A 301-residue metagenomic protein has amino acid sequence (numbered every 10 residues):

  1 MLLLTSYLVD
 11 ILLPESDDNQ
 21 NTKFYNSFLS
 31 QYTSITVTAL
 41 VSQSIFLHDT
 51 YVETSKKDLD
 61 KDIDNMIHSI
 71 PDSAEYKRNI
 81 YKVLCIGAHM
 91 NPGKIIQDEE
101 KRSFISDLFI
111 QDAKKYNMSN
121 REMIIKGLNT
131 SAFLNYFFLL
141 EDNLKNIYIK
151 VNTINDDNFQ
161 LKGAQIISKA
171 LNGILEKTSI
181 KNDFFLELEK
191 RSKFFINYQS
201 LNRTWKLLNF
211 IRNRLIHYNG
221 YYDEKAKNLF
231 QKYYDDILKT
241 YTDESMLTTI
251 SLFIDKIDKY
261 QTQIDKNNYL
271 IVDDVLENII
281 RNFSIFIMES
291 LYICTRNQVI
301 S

Functional and structural regions predicted by a protein language model:
M1-L134, D142-L144, S192, N202-R203 (+1 more regions): Extended intrinsically disordered or low-complexity regions, especially N/C-terminal cytosolic tails and loops, rather
L140-N155, I216-D223, L291-V299: Long, hydrophobic, amphipathic alpha-helical segments used as structural scaffolds
L144-K206, H217-Y218: Short non-catalytic regulatory patches outside canonical folded cores
N158-G163, G220, E224-K227, Y234 (+1 more regions): A sequence-level detector of short, solvent-exposed, charge-rich linear segments
S200-F230: Histidine-centered, metal-coordinating catalytic motifs and their short helical/loop contexts
